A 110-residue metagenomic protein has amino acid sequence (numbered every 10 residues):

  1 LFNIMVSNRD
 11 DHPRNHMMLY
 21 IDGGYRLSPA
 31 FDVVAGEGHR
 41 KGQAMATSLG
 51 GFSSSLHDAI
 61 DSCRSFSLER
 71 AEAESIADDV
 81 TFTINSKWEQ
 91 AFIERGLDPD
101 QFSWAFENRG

Functional and structural regions predicted by a protein language model:
L1-P13, M17-G110: Anionic ligand-binding catalytic core segments
